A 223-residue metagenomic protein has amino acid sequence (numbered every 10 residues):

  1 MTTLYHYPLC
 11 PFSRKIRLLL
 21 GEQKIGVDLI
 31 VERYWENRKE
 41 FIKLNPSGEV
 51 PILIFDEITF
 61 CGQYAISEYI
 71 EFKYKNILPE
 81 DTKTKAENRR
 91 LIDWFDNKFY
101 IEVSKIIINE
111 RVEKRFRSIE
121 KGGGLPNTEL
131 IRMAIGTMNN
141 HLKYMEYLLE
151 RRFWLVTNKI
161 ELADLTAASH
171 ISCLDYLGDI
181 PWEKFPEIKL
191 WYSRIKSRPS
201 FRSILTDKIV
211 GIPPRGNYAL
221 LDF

Functional and structural regions predicted by a protein language model:
M1-R132, L221-F223: GST-like domain detector, emphasizing the conserved glutathione-binding G-site in the N-terminal thioredoxin-like
Y7, L162, K208-I209: Short, solvent-exposed turn/loop segments enriched in Gly/Ser/Thr/Pro and often Arg
Y34-W35, I160, V210-G211: Positions that flank functional sites
E87-R90, L190, S203: Short, solvent-exposed alpha-helical surface patches in well-structured domains
K98-S197: GST-like fold's C-terminal all-alpha helical module
K208-F223: Acidic/histidine-enriched, glycine/proline-rich intrinsically disordered or flexible terminal extensions
